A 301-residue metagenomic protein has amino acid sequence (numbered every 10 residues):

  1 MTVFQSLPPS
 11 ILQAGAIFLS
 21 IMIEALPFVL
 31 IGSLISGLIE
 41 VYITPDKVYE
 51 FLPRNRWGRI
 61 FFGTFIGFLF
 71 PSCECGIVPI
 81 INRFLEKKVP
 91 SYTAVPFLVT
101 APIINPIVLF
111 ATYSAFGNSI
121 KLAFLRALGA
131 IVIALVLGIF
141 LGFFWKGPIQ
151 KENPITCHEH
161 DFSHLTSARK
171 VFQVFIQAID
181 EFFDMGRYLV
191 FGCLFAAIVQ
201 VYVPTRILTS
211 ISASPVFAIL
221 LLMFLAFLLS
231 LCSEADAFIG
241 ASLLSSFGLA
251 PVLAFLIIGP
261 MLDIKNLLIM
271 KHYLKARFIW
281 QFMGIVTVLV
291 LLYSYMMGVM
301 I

Functional and structural regions predicted by a protein language model:
T2-L34, D46, E50, F124-M223 (+1 more regions): Selected transmembrane alpha-helices and immediately adjacent juxtamembrane segments of polytopic inner-membrane
T2-Q13, I43-P45, T64-R83, S163-V171 (+1 more regions): Hydrophobic alpha-helical transmembrane segments
E24, F28-I31, E40, T44 (+4 more regions): Short helix-loop boundary/capping segments at the starts of domains
F28, R59, G63, L69-S72 (+2 more regions): Short glycine- and Lys/Arg-enriched binding-loop motifs that mark or flank ligand-binding interfaces
S33, L38, T64, F68 (+7 more regions): Gly/Ser/Thr-rich helix-start
I35-I66, L208-A213, I239-G240: Membrane-embedded helical hairpins/re-entrant loop segments and their flanking transmembrane helices within multi-pass
L38-I43, Y202, I264-K265: Structural signal for the C-terminal ends of transmembrane alpha-helices and the immediately following loop
F70-L128, V203-L274, F278: Membrane-interfacial helix-loop connectors
